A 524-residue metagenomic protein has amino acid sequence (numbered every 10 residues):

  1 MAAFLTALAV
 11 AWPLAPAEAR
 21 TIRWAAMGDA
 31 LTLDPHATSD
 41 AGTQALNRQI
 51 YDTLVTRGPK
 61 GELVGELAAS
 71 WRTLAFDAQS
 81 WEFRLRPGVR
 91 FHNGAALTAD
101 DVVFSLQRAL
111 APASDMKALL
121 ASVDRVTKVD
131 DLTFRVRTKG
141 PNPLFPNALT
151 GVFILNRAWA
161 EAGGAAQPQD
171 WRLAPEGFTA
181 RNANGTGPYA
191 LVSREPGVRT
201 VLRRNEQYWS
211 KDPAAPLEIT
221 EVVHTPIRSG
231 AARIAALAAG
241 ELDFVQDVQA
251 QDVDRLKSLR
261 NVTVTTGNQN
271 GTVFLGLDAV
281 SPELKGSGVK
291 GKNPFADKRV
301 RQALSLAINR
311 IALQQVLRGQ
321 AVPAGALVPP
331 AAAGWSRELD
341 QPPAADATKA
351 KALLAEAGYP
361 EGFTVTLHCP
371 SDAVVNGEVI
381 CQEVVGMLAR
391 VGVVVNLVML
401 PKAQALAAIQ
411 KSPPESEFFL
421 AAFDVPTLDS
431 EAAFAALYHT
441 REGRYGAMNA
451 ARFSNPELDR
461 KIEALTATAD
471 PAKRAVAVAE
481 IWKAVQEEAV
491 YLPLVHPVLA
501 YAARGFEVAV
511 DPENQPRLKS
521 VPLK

Functional and structural regions predicted by a protein language model:
R23, A99-S105, T133-R137, G187-P188 (+7 more regions): Alpha-helical secondary-structure segments
W24, G94, N261-T263, G386-E442 (+1 more regions): Periplasmic binding protein-like
A25-F76, Q107, N184-T186: N-terminal lobe/hinge region of extracytoplasmic solute-binding protein
R84, A118-P168: Surface-exposed binding/hinge segments that line and control ligand-binding clefts or catalytic entry sites
V152-L217, E221-V223, S336, A347-T348 (+1 more regions): Gly/Pro-rich hinge or "lid" segments in bacterial periplasmic/extracellular proteins
G177, Q207-R255, V394: Ligand-site clamp/hinge motif
Y189-A190, L306, V322-E356, A373-V379: Structural transition elements
R299-Q302, L306, Q314, V391-A407 (+1 more regions): Extracytoplasmic/peripheral linker and loop segments enriched in polar/acidic and small residues with frequent Thr/Pro
